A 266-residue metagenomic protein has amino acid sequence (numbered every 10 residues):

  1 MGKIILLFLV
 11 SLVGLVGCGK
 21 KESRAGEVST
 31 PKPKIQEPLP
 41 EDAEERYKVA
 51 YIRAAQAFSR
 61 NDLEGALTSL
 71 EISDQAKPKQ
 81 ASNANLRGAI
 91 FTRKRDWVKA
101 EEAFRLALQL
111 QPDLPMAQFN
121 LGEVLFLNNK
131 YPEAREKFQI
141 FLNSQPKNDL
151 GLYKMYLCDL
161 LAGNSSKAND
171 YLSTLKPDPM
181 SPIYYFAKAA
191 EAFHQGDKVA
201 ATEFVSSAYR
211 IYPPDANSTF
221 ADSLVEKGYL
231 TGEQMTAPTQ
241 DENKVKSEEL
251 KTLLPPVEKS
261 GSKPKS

Functional and structural regions predicted by a protein language model:
R24-E37, A200-S266: Terminal, low-structured helical/coil segments at or just beyond the last alpha-helical repeat
A43-K79, L86-A89, R93: Alpha-helical segment of the N-proximal tetratricopeptide repeat
S59-R60, R93-K94, L127-N128, L161 (+1 more regions): Register position in tetratricopeptide repeats
N85-L86, N120, K154-M155, A187: Canonical tetratricopeptide repeat
F141-P146, Y153-G163, S173-S181, F193-H194 (+1 more regions): TPR/TPR-like (Sel1-like) alpha-helical repeat modules
